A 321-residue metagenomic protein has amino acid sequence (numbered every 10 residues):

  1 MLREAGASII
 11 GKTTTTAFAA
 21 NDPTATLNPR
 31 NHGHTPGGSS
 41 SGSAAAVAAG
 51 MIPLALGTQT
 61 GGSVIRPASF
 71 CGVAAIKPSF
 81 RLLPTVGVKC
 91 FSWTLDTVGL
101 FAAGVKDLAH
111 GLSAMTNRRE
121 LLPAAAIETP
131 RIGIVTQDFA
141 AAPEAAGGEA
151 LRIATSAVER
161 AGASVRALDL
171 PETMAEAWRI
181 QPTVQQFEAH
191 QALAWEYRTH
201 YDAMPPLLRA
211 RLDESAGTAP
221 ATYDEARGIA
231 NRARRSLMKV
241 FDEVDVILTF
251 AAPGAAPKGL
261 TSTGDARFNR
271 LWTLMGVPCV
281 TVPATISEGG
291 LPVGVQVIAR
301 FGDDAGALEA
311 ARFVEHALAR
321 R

Functional and structural regions predicted by a protein language model:
M1-T60: Gly/Ser-rich catalytic/binding loops embedded in alpha/beta enzyme cores
E4, S8, A49, P53-L54 (+4 more regions): Structural helix-boundary/capping segments
T26, Q181, D224-E225, A251-L271: Short, surface-exposed loop/helix-turn segments at secondary-structure junctions that function as lids/hinges flanking
T129-R131, T183-R234, M238, P283-G294: Short helix-loop capping/hinge segments that flank enzyme active sites or metal/cofactor-binding pockets
A146-D169, A194-T199, Y223, R227-V244: Acyltransferase
S236-M238, T263-P283: Small-aliphatic-rich amphipathic alpha-helix that forms the alpha element of a beta-alpha
